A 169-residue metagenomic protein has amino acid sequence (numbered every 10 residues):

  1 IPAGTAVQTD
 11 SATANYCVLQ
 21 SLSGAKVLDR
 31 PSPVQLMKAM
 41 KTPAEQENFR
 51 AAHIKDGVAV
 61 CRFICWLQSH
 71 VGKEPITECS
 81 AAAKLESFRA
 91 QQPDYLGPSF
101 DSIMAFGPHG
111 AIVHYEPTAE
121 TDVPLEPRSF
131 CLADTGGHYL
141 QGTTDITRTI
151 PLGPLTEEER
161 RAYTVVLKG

Functional and structural regions predicted by a protein language model:
I1-G169: Active-site neighborhoods and metal-handling regions in enzymes and metal-associated proteins
